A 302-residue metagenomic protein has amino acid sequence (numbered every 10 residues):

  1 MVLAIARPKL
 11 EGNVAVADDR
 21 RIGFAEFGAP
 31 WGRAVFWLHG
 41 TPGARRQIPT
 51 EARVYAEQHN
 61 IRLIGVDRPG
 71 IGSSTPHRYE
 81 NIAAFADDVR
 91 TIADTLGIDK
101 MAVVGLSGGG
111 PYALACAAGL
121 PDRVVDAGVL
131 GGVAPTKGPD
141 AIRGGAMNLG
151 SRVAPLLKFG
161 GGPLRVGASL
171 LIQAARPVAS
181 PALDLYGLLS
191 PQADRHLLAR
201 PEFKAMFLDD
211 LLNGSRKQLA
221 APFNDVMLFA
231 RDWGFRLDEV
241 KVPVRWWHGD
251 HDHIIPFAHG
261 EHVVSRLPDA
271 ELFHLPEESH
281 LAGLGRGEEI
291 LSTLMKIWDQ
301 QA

Functional and structural regions predicted by a protein language model:
R20-S73: Conserved HGGG/HGGXW glycine-rich cap/lid loop of the alpha/beta-hydrolase fold
T50-E51, V242, P256-S265: Short alpha-helix in the alpha/beta-hydrolase fold that links the catalytic acid
A84-A102: Conserved acidic catalytic loop of the alpha/beta-hydrolase fold
K100-R143: Conserved hydrolase catalytic core segment
L149-F235: Alpha/beta-hydrolase
A220, D250-I255: Acidic catalytic loop of the alpha/beta-hydrolase fold
V240, W246-H248, D252: Short beta-strand/loop motif that positions the catalytic acidic residue of the alpha/beta-hydrolase fold
D269-A302: Catalytic active-site module of serine/aspartate enzymes centered on a nucleophile-bearing elbow/loop
